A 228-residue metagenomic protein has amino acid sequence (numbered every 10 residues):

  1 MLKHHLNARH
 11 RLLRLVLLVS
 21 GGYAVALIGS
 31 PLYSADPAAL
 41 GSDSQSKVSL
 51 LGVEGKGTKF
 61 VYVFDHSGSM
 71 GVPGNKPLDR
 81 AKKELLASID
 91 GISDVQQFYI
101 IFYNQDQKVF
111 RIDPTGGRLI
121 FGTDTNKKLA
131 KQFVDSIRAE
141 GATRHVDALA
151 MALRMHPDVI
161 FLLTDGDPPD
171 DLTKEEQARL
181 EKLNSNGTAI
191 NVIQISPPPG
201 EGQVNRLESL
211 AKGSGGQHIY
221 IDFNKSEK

Functional and structural regions predicted by a protein language model:
M1-R11: N-terminal secretory signal peptides that target proteins for export/translocation
R14-L27: Bacterial N-terminal signal peptides
I28-V61, S67-G74: Acidic, polar low-complexity linker/tail segments
A39-L40, K108, G117-V159, P168-P169 (+1 more regions): Von Willebrand factor
T58, S69-I100, G116-T125, R138: …and closely analogous acidic/polar surface helices at protein-protein or active-site interfaces in A-domain-like
D65-S67, A81, I100, A152 (+3 more regions): DG-centered beta-turn motif at the end of beta-strands
M70-P73, Q107-I112, H145, P168-E176 (+2 more regions): Extracytoplasmic/secreted cell-surface and envelope-processing proteins
G166-G213, Q217-N224: VWA/integrin I-like adhesion module and closely mimicked acidic/polar interface patches used
